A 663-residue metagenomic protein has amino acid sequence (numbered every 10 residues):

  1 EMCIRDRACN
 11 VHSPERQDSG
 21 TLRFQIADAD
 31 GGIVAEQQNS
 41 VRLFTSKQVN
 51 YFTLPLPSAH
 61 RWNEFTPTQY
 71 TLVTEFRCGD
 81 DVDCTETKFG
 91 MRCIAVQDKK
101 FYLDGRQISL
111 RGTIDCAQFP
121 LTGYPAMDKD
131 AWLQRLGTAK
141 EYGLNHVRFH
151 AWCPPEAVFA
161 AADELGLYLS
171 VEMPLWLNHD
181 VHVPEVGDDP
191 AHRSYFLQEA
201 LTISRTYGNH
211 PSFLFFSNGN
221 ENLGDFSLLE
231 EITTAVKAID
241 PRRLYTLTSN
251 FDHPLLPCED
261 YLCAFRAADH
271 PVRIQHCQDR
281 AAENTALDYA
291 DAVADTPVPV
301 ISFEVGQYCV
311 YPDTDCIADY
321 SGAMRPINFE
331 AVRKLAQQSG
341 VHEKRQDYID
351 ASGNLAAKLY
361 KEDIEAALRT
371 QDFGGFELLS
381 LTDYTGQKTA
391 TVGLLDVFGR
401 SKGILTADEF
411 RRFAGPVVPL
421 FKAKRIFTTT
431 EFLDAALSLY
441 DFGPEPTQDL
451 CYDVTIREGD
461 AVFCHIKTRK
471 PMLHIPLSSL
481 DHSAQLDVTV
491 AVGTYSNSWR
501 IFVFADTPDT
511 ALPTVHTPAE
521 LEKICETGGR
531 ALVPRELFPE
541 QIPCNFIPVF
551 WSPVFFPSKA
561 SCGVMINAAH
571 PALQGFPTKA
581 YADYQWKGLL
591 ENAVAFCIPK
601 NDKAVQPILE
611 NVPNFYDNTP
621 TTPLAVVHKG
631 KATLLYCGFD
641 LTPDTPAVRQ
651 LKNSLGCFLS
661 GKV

Functional and structural regions predicted by a protein language model:
E1, R5-H150, A161, L165-G166 (+8 more regions): Secreted/periplasmic carbohydrate-active enzymes, especially glycoside hydrolases
K88-K100, A286-D291, F376, H516-E520 (+1 more regions): Short acidic, Pro/Gly- and aromatic-enriched capping/linker segments at domain boundaries
Y102-L103, Y207-H210, A292-T296, C525-E526 (+1 more regions): Extracellular/periplasmic catalytic domains that process cell-envelope and extracellular macromolecules
S109-I114, V300-E304, A511-H516, K631-F639: Active-site-proximal beta-strand elements of phosphoester/diester hydrolases
H146-D396: Substrate-binding/catalytic cleft of secreted carbohydrate-active enzymes, primarily glycoside hydrolases
L223, D252-H253, G306-C309, T382-T385 (+5 more regions): Short, solvent-exposed loop/turn segments at secondary-structure junctions
L512-S552, K631-T633, C637: Short alpha-beta junction capping motif
L537-E540, S552-A647: Catalytic beta-strand/loop cores that center a nucleophilic Ser/Cys/Thr and support acyl-enzyme chemistry
